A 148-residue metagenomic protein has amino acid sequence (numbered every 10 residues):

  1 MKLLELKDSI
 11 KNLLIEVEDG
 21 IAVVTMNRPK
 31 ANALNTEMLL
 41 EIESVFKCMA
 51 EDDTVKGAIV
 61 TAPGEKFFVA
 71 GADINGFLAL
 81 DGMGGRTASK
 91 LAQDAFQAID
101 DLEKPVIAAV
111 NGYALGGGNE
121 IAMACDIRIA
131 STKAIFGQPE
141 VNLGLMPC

Functional and structural regions predicted by a protein language model:
M1-T61, Q97: Conserved CoA-thioester-binding segment of acyl-CoA-metabolizing enzymes
V24, V60, D73, I121-A122: Hydrophobic/aromatic residues within transmembrane alpha-helices of multi-pass small-molecule transporters
A31, K66, G71, Y113 (+2 more regions): A short, glycine- and basic residue-enriched loop/turn that sits immediately adjacent to a domain's principal
M38-I42, A88-L91, I121: Hydrophobic alpha-helical membrane-association signature
A62-A98, A114, G144: Glycine- (often His-adjacent) and acidic-residue-rich active-site loop that binds/positions the CoA thioester
A95, I99-D101, A109, L115-C148: CoA-thioester-processing core
